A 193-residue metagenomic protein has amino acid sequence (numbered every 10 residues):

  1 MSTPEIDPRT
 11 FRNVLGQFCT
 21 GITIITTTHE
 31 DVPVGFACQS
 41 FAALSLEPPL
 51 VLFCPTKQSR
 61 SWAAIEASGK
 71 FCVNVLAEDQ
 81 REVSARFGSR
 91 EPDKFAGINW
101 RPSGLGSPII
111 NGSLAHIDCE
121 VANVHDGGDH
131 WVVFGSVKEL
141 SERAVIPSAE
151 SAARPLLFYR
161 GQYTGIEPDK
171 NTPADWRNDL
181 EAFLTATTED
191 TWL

Functional and structural regions predicted by a protein language model:
M1-L193: Basic, polyanion-binding surface patches
